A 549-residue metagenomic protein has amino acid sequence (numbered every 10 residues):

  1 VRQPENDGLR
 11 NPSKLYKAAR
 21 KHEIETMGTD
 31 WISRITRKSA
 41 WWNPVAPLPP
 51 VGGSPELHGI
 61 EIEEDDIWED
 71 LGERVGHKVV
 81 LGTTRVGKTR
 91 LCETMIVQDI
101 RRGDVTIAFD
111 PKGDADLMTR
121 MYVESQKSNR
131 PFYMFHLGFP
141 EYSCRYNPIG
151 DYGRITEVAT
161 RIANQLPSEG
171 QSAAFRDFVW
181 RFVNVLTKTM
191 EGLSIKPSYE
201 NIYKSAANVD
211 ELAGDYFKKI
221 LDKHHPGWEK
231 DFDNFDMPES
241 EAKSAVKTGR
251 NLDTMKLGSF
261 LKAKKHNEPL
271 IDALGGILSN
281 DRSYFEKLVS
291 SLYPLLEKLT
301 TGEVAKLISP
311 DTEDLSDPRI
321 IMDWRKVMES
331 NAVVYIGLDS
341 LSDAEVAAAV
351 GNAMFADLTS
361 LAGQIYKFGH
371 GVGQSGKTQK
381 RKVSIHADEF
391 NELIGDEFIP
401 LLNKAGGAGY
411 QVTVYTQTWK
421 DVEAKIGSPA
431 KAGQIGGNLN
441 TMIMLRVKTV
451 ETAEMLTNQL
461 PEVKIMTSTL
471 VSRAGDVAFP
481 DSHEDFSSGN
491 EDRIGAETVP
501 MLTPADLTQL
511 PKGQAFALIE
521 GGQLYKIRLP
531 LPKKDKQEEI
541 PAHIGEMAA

Functional and structural regions predicted by a protein language model:
V1-V86, R90-M95, E141-S143, D396 (+2 more regions): Basic- and hydrophobic-enriched, low-structure N-terminal and domain-boundary segments that flank ATP-binding catalytic
R2-W31, L470, P500-K533: Phosphate-binding and hydrolysis-coupling loops of NTP-dependent motor/remodeling domains
W31, W41-W42, W68, Y133 (+6 more regions): A residue-identity detector for tryptophan
P50-S54, K78-L81, V105-I107, V304-S309 (+4 more regions): N-terminal start-of-chain detector that recognizes signal peptides and the immediate post-cleavage beginning
E61-E63, E69-V86, R90-Y410, A505-K526 (+1 more regions): P-loop NTPase motor domains
Y152, L402-K404, A408-E520: Conserved ATP-driven motor cores of ASCE-family P-loop NTPases powering translocation/secretion/packaging/pilus
